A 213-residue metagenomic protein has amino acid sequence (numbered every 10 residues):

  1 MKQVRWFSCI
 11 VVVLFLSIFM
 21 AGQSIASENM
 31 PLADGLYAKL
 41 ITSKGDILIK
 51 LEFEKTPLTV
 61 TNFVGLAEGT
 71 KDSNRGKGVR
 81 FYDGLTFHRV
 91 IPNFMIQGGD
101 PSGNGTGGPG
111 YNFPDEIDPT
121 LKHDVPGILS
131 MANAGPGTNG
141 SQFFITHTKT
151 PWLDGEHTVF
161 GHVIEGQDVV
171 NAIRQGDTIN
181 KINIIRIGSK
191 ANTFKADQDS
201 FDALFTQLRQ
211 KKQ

Functional and structural regions predicted by a protein language model:
K2-C9, F15-Q213: Cyclophilin-like peptidyl-prolyl cis-trans isomerases
